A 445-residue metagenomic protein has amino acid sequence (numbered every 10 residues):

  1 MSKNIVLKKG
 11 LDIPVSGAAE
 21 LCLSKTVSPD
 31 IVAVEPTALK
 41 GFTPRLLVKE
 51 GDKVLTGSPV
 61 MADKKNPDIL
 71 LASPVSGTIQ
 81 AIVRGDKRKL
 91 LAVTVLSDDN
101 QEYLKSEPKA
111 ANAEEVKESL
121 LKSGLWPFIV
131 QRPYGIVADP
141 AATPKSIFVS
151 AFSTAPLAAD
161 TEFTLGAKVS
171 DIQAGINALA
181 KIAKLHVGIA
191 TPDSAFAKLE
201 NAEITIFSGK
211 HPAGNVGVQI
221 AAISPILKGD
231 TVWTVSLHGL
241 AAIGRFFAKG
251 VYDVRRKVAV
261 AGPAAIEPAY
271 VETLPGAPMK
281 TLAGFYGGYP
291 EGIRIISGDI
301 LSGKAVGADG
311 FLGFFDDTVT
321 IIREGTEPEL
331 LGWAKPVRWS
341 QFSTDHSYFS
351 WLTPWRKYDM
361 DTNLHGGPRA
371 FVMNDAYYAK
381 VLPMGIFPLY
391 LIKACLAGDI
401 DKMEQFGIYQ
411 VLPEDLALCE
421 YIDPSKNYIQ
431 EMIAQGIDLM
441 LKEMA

Functional and structural regions predicted by a protein language model:
M1-L47, F207: N-terminal, Lys/Arg-enriched amphipathic/low-complexity engagement segments that precede the first folded domain
M1-V15, C22-L23, Q80, G85-E102: Mobile cofactor-carrier "swinging-arm" domains
A38-F42, V54-G57, N66-A81: Generic structural motif
F42-T43, L47, K64, E102-A110: Aromatic/His-enriched, Gly/Pro-containing loop or helix-boundary segments that lie immediately adjacent to catalytic
G51-D68, L91-D99: Short hydrophobic beta/alpha edge segments that flank linear recognition/processing sites
V83-A445: Buried, small/hydrophobic-residue-enriched core segments of structured protein domains
